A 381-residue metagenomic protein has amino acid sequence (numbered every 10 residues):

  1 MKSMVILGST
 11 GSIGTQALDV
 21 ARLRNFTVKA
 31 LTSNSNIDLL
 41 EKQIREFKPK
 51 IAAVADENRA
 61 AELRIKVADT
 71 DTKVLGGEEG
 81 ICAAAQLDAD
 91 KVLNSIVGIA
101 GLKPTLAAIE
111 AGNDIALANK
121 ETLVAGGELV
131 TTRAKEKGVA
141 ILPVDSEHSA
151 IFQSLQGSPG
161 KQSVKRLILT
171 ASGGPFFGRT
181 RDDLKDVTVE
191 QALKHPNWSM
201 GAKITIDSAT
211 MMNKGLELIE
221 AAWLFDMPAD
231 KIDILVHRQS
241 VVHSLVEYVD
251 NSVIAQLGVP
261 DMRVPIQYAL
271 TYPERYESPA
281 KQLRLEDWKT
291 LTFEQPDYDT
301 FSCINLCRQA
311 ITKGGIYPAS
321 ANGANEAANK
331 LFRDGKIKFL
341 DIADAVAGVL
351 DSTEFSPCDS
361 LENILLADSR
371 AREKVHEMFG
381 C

Functional and structural regions predicted by a protein language model:
M1-C381: Catalytic, metal-anchored helix/loop core of enzyme active sites in primary metabolism
